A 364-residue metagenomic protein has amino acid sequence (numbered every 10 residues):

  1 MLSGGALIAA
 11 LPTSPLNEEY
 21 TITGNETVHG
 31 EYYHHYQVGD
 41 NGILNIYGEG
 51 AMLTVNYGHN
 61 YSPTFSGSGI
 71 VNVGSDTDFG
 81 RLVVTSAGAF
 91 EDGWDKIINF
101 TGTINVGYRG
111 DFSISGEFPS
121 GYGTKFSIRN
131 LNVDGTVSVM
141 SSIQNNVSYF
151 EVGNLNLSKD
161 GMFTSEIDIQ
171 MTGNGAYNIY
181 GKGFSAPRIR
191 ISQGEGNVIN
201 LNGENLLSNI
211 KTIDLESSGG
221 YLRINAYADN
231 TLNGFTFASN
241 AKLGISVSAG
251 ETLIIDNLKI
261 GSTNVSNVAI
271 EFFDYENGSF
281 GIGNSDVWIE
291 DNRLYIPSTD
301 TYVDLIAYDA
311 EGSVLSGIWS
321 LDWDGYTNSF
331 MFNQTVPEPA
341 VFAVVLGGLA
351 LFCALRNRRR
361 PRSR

Functional and structural regions predicted by a protein language model:
G5-G30, I245-T252, D256-P337, A354: Extracellular/surface-exposed low-complexity segments
A10-S148, G153-K182, P187-E204, I210-A228 (+2 more regions): Beta-strand repeat architectures
N41, Y61, T335, P339-F342: Cellulosome-associated attachment modules in secreted, modular CAZymes
E338-R356: A short, hydrophobic C-terminal helix/tail in secreted or cell-surface proteins
R359-R364: Short, charged juxtamembrane terminal tails flanking transmembrane helices
